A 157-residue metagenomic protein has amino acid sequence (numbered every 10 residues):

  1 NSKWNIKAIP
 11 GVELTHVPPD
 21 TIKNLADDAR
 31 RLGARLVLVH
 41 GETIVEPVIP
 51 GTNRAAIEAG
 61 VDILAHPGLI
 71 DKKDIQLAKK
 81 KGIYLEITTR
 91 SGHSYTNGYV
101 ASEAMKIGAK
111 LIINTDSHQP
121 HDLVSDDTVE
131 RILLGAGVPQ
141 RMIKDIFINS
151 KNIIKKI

Functional and structural regions predicted by a protein language model:
N1-I6, I107-A109, A136-R141: Short helix-capping segments at alpha-helix termini
N1-I87, T96, K155-I157: Extended substrate/RNA-proximal surfaces in nucleic-acid metabolism proteins
E13-T15, S91, H118: Catalytic metal-binding/acid-base residues of hydrolase active sites
I44, I87-G108, K151: Short, motif-level signal for alpha-helix interfacial/capping segments enriched in acidic residues and aromatics/proline
N53-R54, K80-G82, V100-A104, D126-E130: Short low-complexity, flexible loop/linker segments enriched in glycine and/or proline with clustered acidic
K72, H93-Y95, H118-H121: Short gly/pro/ser/thr-enriched loop/turn and capping motifs at secondary-structure boundaries
A109-L123: Short acidic/histidine-rich active-site segments
T128-I157: Mid-to-C-terminal alpha-helical segments outside catalytic/metal-binding sites
